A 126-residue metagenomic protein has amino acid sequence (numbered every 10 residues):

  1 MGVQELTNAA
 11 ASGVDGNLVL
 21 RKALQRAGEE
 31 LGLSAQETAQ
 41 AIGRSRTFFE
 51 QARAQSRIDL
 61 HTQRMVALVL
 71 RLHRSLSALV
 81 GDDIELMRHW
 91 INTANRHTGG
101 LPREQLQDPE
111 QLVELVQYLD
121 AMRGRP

Functional and structural regions predicted by a protein language model:
M1-P126: Non-transmembrane "mature" sequence context
